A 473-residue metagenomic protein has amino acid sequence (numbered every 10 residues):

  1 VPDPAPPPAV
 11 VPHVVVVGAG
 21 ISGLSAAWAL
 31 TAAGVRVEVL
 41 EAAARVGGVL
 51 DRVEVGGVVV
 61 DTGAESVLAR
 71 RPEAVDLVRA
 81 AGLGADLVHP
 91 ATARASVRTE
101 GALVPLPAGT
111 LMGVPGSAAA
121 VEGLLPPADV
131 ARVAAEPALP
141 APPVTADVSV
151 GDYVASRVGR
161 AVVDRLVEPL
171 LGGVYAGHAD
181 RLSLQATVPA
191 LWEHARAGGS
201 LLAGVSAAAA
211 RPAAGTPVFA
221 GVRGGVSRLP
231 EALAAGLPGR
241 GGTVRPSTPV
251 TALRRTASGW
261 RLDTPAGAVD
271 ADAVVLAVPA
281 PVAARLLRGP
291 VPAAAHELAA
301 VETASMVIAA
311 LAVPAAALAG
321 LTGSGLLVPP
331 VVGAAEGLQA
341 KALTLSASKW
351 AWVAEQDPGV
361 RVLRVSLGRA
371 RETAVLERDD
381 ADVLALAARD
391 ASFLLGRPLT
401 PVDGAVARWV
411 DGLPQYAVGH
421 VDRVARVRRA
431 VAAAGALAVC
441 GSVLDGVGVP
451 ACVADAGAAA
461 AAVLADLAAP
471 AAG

Functional and structural regions predicted by a protein language model:
P2, P6-P8, T248-E377, L394 (+1 more regions): Mid-domain catalytic core of redox enzymes that form a hydrophobic substrate pocket/lid adjacent to a catalytic redox
D3-P7, P107-G109, V114-P115, L343-G473: Conserved flavin/dinucleotide-binding core of flavoenzymes
P12-V39: N-terminal Rossmann-like FAD-binding beta1-loop-alpha1 element of flavoenzymes
V14, V35-V37, V274, P401-G404: Hydrophobic anchor at the start of a short beta-strand that flanks the dinucleotide cofactor-binding loop
S22, R45, P281: Conserved Rossmann-like nucleotide-cofactor binding loop
T31-V55: Glycine-rich FAD pyrophosphate-binding loop
G56-P142: Dinucleotide-binding Rossmann-like beta1-alpha1 core, especially the glycine-rich loop that anchors the ADP
R132-A252: Active-site/ligand-binding neighborhood in enzyme catalytic cores
